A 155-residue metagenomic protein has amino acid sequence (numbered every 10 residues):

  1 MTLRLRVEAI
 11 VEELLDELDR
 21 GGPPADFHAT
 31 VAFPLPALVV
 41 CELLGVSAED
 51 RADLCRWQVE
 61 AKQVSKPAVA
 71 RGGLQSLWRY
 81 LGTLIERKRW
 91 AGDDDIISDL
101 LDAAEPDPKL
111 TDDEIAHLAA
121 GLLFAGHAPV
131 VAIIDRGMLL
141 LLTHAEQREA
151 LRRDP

Functional and structural regions predicted by a protein language model:
M1-P155: Cytochrome P450
